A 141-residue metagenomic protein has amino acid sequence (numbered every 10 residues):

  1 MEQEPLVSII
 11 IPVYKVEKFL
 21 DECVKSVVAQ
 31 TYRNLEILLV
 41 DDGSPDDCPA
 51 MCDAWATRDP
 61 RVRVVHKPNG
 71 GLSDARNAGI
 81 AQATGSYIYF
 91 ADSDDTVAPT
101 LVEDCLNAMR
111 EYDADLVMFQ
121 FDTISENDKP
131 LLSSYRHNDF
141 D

Functional and structural regions predicted by a protein language model:
M1-D141: Nucleotide-sugar donor-binding/catalytic module of glycosyltransferases that assemble extracellular/cell-envelope
